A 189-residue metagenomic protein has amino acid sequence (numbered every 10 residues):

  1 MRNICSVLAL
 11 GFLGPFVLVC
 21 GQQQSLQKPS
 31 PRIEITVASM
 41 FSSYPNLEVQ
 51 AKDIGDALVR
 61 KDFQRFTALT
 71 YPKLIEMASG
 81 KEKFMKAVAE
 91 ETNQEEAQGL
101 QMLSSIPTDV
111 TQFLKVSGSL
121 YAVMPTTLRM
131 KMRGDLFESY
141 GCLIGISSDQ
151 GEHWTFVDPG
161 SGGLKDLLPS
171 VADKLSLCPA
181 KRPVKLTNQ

Functional and structural regions predicted by a protein language model:
M1-I4: Positively charged n-region of N-terminal signal peptides that target proteins for export
V7-F16: Bacterial N-terminal signal peptides
Q22-D56, R60: Short, low-complexity N-terminal intrinsically disordered segments enriched in polar/charged residues
E34, S42, E48-V49, Q64-Y121: Short solvent-exposed beta->alpha transition segments
M40, M77, K81, H153 (+1 more regions): Intrinsic-disorder-associated interaction segments
V110-Q189: Exposed beta-sheet edge and beta->alpha loop/turn motif
